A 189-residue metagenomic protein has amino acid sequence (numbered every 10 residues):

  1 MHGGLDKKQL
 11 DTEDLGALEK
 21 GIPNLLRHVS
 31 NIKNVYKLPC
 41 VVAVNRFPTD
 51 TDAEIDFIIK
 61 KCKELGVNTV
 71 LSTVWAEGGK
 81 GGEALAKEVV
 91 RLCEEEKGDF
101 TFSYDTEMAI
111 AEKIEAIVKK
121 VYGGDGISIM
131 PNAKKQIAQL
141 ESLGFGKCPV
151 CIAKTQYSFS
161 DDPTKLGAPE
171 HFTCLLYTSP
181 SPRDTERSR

Functional and structural regions predicted by a protein language model:
M1-A17: Gly-rich Lys/Arg/Thr-decorated short loops/hinges at beta-loop-alpha junctions or inter-strand turns that position
H2-D6, S160-T164, R189: Short conserved micro-motifs at the rims of enzyme active sites and ligand-binding pockets
H2-K7, Y36-V42, C62-V70: Short acidic (Asp/Glu) and glycine-rich catalytic loops that position anionic groups and cofactors
K7-T12, D56-I59, L85-A86, K165-P169: Short secondary-structure boundary/capping segments
L10-L15, V42-V44, N68-W75: Short beta-alpha connecting loops at secondary-structure transitions that line or flank enzyme active sites
L15-V44, D52-I58: Conserved C-terminal guanine-recognition region of P-loop GTPase G domains, centered on the G4
V35-Y36, T49-D50, I55, L65 (+1 more regions): Hard-cation-handling environments
Y177-D184: Conserved small/polar residues in nucleotide/adenosyl-binding loops
